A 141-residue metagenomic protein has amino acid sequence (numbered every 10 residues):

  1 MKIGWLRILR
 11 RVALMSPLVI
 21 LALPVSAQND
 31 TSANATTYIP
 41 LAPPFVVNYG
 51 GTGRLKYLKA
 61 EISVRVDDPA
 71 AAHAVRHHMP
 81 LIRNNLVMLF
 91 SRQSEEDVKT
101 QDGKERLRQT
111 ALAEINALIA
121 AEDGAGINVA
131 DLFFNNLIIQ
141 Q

Functional and structural regions predicted by a protein language model:
M1-Q141: Flexible, low-complexity charged segments
